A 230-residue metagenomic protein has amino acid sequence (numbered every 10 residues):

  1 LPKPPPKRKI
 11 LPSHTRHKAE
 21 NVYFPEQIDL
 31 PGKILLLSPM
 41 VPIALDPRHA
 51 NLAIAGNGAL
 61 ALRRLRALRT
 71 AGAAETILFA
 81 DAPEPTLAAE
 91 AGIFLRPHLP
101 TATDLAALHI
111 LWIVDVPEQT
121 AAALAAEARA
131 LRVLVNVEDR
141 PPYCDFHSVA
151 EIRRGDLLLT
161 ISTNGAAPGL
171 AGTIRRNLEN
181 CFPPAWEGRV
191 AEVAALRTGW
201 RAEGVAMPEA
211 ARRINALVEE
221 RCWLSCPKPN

Functional and structural regions predicted by a protein language model:
P2-R8, P12-Q27: Cationic, amphipathic, low-complexity segments that mediate targeting or membrane/lipid association
G32-P47, S148-V149: A short, basic/flexible loop-to-alpha-helix module at the beginning of a structural domain
V41-R66, E192-W200: Glycine-rich adenosine-cofactor-binding loop
A59-L60, E118-Q119, G165: Residue-level detector of alpha-helix initiation sites
A71-A88: NAD(P)-binding Rossmann-fold cofactor-contacting core
A89-A106: Glycine-rich, highly charged phosphate/nucleotide-binding loops
I110-D115, A121-S148: ADP-ribose/adenylate-binding Rossmann-like module
G165-N230: An accessory alpha-helical subdomain
